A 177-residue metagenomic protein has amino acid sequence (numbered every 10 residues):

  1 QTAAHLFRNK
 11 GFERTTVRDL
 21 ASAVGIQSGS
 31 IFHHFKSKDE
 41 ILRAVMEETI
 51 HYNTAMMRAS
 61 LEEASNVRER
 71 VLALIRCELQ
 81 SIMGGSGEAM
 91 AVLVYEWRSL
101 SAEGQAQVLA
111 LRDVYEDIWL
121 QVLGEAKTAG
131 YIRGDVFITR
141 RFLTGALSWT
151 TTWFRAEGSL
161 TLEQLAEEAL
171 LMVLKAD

Functional and structural regions predicted by a protein language model:
Q1-A3, L20, I41, V45-T49 (+3 more regions): Generic hydrophobic, amphipathic alpha-helix propensity
T2-F7, V173: Short hydrophobic clusters on alpha-helical segments that form packing/core surfaces in small helical domains
L6-E40, A44: Helix-turn-helix
F12-E13, I132, L160: Conserved hydrophobic residue
F35, V94-L100: Short helix-capping/turn signature of helix-turn-helix
A44, R58-E88, T139-L143: Hydrophobic alpha-helical connector segments
H51-T54, R58, G84, V92 (+3 more regions): Amphipathic alpha-helical packing segments from all-alpha helical-bundle domains
C77-G84, E116-E125, T144-A146, T152-D177: C-terminal peripheral helix-coil segments that are non-catalytic and often amphipathic
